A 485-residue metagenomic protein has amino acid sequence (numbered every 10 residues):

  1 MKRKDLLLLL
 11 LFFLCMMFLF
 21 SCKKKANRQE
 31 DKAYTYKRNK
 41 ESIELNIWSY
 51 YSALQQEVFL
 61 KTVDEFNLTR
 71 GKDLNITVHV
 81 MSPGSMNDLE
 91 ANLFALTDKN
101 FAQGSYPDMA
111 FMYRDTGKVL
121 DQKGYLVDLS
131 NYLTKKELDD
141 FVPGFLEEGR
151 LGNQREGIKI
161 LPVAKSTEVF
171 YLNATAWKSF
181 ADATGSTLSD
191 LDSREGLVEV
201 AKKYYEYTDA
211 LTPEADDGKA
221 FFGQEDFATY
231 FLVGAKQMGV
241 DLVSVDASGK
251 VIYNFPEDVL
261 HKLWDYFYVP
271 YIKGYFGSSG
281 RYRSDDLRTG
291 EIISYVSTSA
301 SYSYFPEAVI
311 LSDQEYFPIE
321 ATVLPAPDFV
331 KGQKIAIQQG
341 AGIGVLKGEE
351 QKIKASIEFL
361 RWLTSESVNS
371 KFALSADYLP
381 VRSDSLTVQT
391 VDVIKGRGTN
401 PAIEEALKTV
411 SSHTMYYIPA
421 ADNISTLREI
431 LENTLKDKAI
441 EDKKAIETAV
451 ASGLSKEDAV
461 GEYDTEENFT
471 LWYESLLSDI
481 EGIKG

Functional and structural regions predicted by a protein language model:
K32-Y36, A110-V169, P318-P325, G332: Hinge/lid segment of periplasmic solute-binding proteins
A53-N75, K118: Short, polar/charged alpha-helical segment
G71-G144, F180, I293-S294, L311-E315: Extracytoplasmic "Venus flytrap"/periplasmic binding protein-like
N131-F141, S179, S186-D190, A220-F221 (+3 more regions): Short, solvent-exposed loop/beta-turn-alpha elements that line the ligand-binding surface or hinge of extracytoplasmic
G152-E168, K178, E195-V251: Extracytoplasmic/periplasmic solute-binding protein
V198-Y205, V245-G280, L324-A326: Glycine-centered hinge/linker elements that transmit conformational signals in sensory and ligand-binding systems
I272-K273, I310-S385: Extracytoplasmic/periplasmic substrate-recognition and gating elements
K408-G485: Conserved C-terminal helix/tail region of periplasmic/extracytoplasmic solute-binding proteins
